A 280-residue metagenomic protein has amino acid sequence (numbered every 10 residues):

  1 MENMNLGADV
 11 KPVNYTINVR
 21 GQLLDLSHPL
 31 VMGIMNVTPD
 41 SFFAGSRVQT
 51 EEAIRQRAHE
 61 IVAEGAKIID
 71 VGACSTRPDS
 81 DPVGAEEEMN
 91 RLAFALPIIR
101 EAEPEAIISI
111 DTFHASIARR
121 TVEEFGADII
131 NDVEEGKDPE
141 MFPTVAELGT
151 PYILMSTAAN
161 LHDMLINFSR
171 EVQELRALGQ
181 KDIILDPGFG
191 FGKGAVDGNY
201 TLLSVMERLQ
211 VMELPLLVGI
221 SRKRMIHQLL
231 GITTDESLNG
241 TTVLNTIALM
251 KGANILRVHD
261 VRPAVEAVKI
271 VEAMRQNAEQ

Functional and structural regions predicted by a protein language model:
N3-D9, V19-R20, L26, F42-E60 (+6 more regions): Active-site-adjacent loop and "lid" segments of alpha/beta metabolic enzymes
L26-V37, E60-G72: N-terminal glycine-rich anion-binding loops that anchor highly charged ligand groups
